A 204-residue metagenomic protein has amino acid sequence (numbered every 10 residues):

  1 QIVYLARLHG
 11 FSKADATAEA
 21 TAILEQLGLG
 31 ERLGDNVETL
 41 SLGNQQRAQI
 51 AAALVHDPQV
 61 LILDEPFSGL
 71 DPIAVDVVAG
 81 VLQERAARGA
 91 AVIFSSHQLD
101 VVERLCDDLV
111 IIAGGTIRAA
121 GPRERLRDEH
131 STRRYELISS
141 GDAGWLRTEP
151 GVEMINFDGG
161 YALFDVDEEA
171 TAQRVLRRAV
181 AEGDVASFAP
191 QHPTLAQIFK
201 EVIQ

Functional and structural regions predicted by a protein language model:
V3, R7, A14-R32: Conserved ABC ATPase "signature" region
N36-L40: Conserved ABC ATPase signature
I50: Hydrophobic anchor residue at the start of the ABC signature
D57: Conserved catalytic motifs of ABC-family nucleotide-binding domains
L61-E65: Catalytic Walker B motif of ABC-type/P-loop ATPase nucleotide-binding domains
A79-V166: ABC transporter nucleotide-binding domain
D167-Q204: C-terminal coupling/interaction segments
